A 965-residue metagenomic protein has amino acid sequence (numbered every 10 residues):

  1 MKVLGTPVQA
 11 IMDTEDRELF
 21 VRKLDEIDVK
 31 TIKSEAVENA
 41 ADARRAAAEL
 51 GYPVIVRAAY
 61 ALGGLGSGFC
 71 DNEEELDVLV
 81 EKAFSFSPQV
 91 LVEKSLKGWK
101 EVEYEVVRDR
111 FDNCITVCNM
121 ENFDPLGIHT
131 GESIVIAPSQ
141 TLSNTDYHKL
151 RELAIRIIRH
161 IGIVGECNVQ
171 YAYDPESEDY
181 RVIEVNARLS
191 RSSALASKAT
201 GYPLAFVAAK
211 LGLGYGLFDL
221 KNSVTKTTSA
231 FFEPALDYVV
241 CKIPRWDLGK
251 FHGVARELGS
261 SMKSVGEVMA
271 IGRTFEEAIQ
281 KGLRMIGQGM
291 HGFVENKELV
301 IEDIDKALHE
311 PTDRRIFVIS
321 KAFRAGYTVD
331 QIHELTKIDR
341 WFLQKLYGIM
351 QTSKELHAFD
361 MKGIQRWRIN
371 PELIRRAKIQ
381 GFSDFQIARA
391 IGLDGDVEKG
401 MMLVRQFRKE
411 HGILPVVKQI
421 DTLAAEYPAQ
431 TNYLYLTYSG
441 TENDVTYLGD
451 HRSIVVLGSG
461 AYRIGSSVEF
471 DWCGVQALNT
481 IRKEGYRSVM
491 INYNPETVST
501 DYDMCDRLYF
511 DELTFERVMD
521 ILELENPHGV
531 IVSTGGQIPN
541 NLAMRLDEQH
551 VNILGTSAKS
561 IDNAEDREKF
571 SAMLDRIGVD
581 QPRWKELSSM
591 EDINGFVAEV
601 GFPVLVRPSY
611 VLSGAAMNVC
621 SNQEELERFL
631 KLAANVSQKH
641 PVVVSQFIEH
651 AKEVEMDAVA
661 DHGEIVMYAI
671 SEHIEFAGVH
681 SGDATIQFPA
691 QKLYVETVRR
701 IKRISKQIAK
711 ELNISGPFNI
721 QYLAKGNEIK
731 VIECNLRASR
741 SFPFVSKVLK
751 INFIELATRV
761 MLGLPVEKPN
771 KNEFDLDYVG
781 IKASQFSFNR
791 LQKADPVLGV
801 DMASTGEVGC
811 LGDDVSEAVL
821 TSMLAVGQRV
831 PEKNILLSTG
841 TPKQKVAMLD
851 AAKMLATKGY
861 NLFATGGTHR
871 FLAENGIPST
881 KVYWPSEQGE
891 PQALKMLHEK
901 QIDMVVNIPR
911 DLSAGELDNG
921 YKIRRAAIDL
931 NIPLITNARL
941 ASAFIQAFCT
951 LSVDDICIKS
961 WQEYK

Functional and structural regions predicted by a protein language model:
M1-G5, E26-D28, L50-P53, L62-L65 (+14 more regions): ATP-dependent carboxylate activation and anion-phosphoryl transfer catalytic cores that bind Mg-ATP to form
M1-V29, E38-R45, G282, G395-K399 (+3 more regions): ATP-binding N-terminal substructure of ATP-dependent carboxylate-amine bond-forming enzymes
R45-V54, F596-L605: Acidic/histidine-enriched active-site and ligand-binding environments that engage anionic O-linkages
Y60, L96, Y610, I648 (+3 more regions): Active-site-proximal loop/turn and secondary-structure-junction residues that shape catalytic pockets, frequently
Q380, Q386-L393: Extended, domain-scale alpha-helical bundle/helix-rich regions
